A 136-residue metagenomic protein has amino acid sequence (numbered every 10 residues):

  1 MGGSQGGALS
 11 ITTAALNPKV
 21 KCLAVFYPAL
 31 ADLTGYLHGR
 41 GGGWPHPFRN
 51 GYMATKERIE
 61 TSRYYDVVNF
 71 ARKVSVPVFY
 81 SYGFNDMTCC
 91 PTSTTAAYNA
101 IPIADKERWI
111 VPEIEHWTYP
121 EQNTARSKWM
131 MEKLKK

Functional and structural regions predicted by a protein language model:
M1, F26-Y27, V111: Alpha/beta-hydrolase-fold catalytic nucleophile elbow
G2-G6, S10: Gly/Ala-rich beta-loop-alpha elbow adjacent to hydrolase catalytic centers
I11-T55, T118-E121: Hydrolase active-site cap/lid region
T55-F70: Active-site nucleophile elbow and catalytic-triad environment of alpha/beta-hydrolase enzymes
R72-V74, I101-P102: Short, conserved loop/helix-junction motifs that constitute active-site signature segments in enzyme catalytic cores
V74, Y80-Y82: Short beta-strand/loop motif that positions the catalytic acidic residue of the alpha/beta-hydrolase fold
F84-C89, H116-W117: Acidic catalytic loop of the alpha/beta-hydrolase fold
T95-K136: C-terminal catalytic histidine-bearing segment of alpha/beta-hydrolase fold enzymes
